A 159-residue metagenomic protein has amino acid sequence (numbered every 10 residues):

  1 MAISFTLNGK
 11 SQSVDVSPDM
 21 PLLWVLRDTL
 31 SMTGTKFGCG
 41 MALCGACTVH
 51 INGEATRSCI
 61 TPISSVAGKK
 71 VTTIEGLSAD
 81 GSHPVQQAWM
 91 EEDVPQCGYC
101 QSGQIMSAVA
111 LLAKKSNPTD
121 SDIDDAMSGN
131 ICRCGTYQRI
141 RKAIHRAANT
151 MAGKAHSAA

Functional and structural regions predicted by a protein language model:
M1-A159: Signature of N-terminal electron-transfer/Fe-S-associated modules in redox systems
